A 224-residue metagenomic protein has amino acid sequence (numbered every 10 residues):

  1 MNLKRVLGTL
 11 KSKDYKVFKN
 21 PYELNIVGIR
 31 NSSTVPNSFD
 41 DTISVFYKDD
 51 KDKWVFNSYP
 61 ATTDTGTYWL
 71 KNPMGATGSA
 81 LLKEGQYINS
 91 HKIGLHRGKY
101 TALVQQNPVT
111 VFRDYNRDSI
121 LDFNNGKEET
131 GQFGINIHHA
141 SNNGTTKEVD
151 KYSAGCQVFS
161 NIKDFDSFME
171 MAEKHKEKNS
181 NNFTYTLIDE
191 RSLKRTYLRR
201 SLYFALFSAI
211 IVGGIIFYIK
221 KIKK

Functional and structural regions predicted by a protein language model:
M1-D150, D164-E173, K178-F183, E190-S192: Cell wall/extracellular polymer interaction/catalysis modules
S153: Residues immediately within or flanking Cys/His clusters that coordinate Zn2+ in small zinc-binding modules
Y197-K224: Single-pass alpha-helical membrane anchors
